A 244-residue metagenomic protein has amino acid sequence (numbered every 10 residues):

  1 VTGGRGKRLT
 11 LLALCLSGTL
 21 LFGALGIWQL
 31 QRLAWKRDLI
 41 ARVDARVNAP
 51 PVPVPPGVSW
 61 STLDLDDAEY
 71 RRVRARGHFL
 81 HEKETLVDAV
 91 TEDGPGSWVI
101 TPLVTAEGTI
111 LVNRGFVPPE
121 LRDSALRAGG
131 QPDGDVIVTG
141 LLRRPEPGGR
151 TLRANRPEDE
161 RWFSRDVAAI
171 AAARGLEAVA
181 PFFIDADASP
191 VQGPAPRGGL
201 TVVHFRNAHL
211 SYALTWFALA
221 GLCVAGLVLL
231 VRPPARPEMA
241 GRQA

Functional and structural regions predicted by a protein language model:
V1-A244: Surface-exposed, charge/polar-rich loops and edge strands
